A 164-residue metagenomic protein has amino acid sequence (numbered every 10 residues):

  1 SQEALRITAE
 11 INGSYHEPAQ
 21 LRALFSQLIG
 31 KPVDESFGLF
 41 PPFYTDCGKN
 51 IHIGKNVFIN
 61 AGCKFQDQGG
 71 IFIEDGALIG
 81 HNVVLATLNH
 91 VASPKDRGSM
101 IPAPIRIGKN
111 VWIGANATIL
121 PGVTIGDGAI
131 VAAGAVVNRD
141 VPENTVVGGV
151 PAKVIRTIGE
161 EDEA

Functional and structural regions predicted by a protein language model:
S1-S36, A152-R156, E160-A164: Terminal amphipathic alpha-helical/low-complexity segments used for targeting or macromolecular assembly
F43-I53, F58-T124, V150-A164: Flexible, glycine/small-residue-enriched loop-and-beta-strand segment within the central core of proteins
W112, I130, V146-G148: Short-chain dehydrogenase/reductase
V123-G126, V141: Extended beta-solenoid/beta-helix repeat architectures
N138-N144, E160: Gly/Pro- and small hydrophobic-enriched strand-loop and loop-to-helix capping segments that sit at the rims
